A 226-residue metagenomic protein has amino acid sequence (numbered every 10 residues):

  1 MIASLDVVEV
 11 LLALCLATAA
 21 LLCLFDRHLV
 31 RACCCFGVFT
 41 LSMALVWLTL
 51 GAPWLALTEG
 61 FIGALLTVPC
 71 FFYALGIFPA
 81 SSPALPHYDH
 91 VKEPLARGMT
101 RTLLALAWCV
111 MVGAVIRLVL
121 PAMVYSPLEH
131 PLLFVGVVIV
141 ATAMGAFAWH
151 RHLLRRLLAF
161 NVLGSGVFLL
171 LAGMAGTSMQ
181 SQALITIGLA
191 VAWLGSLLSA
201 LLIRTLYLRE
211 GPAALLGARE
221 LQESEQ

Functional and structural regions predicted by a protein language model:
M1-Q226: Alpha-helical transmembrane segments of multi-pass membrane proteins predominantly involved in bioenergetics
